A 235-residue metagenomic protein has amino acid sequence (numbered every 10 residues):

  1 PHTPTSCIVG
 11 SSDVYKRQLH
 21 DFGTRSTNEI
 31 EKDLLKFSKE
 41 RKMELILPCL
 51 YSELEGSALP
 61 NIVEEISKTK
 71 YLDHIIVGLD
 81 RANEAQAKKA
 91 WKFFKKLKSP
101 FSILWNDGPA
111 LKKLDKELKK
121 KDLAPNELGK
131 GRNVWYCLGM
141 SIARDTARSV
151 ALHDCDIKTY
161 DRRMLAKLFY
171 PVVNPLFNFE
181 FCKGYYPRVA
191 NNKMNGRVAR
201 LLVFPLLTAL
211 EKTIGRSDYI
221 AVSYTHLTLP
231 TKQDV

Functional and structural regions predicted by a protein language model:
P1-Y15, T228-T231: Short, small-residue-biased leader/transition segments that mark boundaries at the very start of proteins
S12, K16-E64: N-proximal low-complexity "stem/linker" segments adjacent to membrane-targeting elements
K42-M43, S67-V77, P100-F101: Short loop->beta transition adjacent to catalytic acidic/histidine clusters or analogous donor-positioning motifs
L79-A90, S99, G108-A110: A conserved acidic beta->alpha catalytic loop
K95-R144: Active-site-proximal specificity loops/subdomain of glycosyltransferases
A147-D156: Short beta-strand-to-loop acidic/aromatic patch adjacent to the donor-nucleotide binding site
R162-F181: Conserved donor-nucleotide/metal-binding helix-loop-beta segment in metal-dependent transferases, i.e., the alpha-helix
E180-G196: Short beta-strand-to-loop element that shapes/binds the nucleotide-sugar donor at the catalytic cleft/hinge
